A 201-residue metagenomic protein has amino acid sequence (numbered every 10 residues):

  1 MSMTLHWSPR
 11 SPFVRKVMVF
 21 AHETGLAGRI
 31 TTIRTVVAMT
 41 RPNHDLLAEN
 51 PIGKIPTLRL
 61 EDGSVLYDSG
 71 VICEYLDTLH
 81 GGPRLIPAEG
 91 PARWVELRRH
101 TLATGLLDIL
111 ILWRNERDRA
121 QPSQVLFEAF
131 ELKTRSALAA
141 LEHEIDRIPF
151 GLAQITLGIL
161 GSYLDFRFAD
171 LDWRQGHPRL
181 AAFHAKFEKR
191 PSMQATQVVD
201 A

Functional and structural regions predicted by a protein language model:
M1-V125: GST-like domain detector, emphasizing the conserved glutathione-binding G-site in the N-terminal thioredoxin-like
A27, P83, D172-R174, Q194: Short coil/loop linkers at secondary-structure junctions
L58, I155, F187-R190: Residue-level signal for nonpolar/aromatic packing positions in well-ordered secondary structure
C73, D77, L97-H100, L138 (+2 more regions): Non-transmembrane alpha-helical segments in soluble domains of secreted/periplasmic/extracellular proteins
G81, D108, D146, S192-M193: Generic structural signal for secondary-structure transition and capping sites
A88-P91, P149-L152, T156, V198-A201: Short, surface-exposed recognition loops or helix-turn segments adjacent to catalytic cores
A103-A185: GST-like fold's C-terminal all-alpha helical module
R179-V198: Charged phosphate-binding loop/patch that engages nucleotide di/tri-phosphates or the phosphate backbone of nucleic
